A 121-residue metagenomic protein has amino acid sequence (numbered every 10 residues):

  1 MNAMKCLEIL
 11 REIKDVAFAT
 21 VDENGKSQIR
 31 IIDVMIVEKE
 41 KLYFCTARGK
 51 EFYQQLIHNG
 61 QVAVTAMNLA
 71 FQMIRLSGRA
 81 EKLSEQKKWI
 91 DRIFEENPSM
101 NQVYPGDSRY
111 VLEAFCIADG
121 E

Functional and structural regions predicted by a protein language model:
M1-M4, G49, P98: Charged, amphipathic alpha-helical segments
E8-E23, V62-A66: A short, Trp-centered hydrophobic/proline-enriched beta-strand micro-motif
E12-V16, R30, E38-E40, H58-V62 (+2 more regions): A generic structural signal for short beta-strands and their flanking turns/coil linkers
V21-E23, A47-G49, M67-L69, S77-E81: Histidine- and/or cysteine-centered catalytic micro-motif in compact active-site loops
V34-M35, K87: A generic structural motif
M35-F71: A short mixed-secondary-structure module that forms the rim of ligand-binding clefts
R75-E121: Charged, gly/pro-rich active-site loop segments
